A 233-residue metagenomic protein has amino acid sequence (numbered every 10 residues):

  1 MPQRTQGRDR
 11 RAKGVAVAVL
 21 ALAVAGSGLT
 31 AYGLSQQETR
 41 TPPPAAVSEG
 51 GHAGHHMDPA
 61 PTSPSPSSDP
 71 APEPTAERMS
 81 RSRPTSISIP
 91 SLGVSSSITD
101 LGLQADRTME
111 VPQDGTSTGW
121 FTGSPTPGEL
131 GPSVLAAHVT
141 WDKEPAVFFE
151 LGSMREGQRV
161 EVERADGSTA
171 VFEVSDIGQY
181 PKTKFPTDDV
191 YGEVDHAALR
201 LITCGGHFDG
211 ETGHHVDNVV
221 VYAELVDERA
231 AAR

Functional and structural regions predicted by a protein language model:
M1-G14, E38-P42, H55: Terminal targeting segments of Actinobacterial cell-envelope proteins
V17-T30: Hydrophobic membrane-insertion alpha-helices, especially the h-region of bacterial N-terminal signal peptides
L29-M154, R164-D166, D176-R233: Solvent-exposed, non-transmembrane regions of membrane-associated and secreted proteins
